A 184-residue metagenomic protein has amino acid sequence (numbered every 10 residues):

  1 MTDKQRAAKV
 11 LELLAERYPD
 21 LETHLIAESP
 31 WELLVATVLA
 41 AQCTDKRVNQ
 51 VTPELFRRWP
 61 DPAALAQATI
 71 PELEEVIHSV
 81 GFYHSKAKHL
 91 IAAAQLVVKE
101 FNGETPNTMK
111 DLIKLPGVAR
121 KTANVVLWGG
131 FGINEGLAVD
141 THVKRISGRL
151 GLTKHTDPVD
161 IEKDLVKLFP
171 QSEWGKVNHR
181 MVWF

Functional and structural regions predicted by a protein language model:
T2-F184: Catalytic cores of DNA base-excision repair glycosylases
